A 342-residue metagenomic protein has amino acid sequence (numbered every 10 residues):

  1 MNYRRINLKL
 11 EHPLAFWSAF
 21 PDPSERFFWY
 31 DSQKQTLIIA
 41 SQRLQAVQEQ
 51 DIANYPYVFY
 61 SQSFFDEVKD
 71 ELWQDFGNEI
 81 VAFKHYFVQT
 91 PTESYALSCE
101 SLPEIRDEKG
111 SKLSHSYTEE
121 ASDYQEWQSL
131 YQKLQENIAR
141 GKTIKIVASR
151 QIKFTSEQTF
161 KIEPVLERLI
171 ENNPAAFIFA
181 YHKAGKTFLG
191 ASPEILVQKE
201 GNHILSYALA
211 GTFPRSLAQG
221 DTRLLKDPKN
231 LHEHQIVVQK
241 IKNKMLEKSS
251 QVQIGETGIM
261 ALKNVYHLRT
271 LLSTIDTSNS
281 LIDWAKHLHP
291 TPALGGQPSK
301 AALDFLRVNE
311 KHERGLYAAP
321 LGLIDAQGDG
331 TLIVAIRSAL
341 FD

Functional and structural regions predicted by a protein language model:
M1-Y57, S63-F65: Acidic/polar, glycine-rich intrinsically disordered N-terminal extensions of enzymes
N2-L10, S32-K34, T90, S94 (+4 more regions): Contiguous alpha-helical scaffold segments within structured protein domains that host functional hotspots
P21, E25-L44, Q74-D75, R150 (+2 more regions): An anion-binding catalytic pocket shared by soluble metabolic enzymes
R43-T155, K248-S250: Non-catalytic accessory segments adjacent to catalytic cores
F59-Y60, I178-Y181, G315-G322: A short glycine-rich, hydrophobically flanked beta-strand micro-motif that places a catalytic Asp/Glu for divalent metal
Y60, F87, G141, V197 (+3 more regions): A residue-level signal for conserved active-site and pocket-lining positions in enzyme catalytic cores
K145-S149, Y181-A184, I282, S299 (+1 more regions): Short coil/turn segments at secondary-structure boundaries
G295-A301, F305-D342: Glycine-rich, small/acidic residue-mixed loop/short-helix segments
